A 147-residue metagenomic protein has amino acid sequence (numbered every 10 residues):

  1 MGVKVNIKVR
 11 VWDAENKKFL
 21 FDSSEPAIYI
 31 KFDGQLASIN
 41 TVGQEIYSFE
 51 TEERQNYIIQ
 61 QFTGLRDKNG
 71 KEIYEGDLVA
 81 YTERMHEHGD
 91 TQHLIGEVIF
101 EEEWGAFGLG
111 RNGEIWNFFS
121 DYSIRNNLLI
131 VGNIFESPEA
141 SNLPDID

Functional and structural regions predicted by a protein language model:
M1-D147: Secondary-structure transition motif
